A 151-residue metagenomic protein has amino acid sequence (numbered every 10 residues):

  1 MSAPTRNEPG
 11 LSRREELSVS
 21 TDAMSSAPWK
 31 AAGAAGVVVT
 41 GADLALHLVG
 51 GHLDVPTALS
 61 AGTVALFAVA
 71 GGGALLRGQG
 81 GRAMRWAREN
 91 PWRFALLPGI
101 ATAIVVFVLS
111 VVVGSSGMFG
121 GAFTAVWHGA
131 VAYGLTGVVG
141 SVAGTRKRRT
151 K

Functional and structural regions predicted by a protein language model:
S2-K151: Juxtamembrane/disordered regions of integral membrane proteins
